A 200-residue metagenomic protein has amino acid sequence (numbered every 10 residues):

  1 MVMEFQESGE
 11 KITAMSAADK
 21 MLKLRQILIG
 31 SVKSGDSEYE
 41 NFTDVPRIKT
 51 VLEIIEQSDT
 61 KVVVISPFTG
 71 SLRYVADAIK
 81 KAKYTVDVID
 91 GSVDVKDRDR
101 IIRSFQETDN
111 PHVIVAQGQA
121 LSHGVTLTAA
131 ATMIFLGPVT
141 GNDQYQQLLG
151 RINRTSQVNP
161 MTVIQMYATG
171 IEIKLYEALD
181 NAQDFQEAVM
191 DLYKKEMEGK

Functional and structural regions predicted by a protein language model:
V2-V125, Q183, M190-K200: Conserved Helicase C-terminal RecA-like lobe
S71-A76, R98-I102, H112-P160, L179: SF2 helicase motor core recognition
D87, I134, I164-M166: Hydrophobic/aromatic beta-strand patches that form the interior of the parallel beta-sheet core in alpha/beta enzyme
D90-S92, G137, Y167: Residues at the C-termini of beta-strands that transition into short coil/loop
T140-K200: A conserved SF2-helicase RecA2
